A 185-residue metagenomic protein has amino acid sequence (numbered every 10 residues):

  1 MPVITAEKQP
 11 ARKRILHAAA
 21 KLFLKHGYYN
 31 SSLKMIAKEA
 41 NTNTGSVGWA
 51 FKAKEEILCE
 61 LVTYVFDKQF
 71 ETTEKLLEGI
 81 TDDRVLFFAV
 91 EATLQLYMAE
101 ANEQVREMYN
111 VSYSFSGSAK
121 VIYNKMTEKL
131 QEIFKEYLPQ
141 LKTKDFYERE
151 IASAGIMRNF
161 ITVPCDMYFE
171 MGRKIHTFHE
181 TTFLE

Functional and structural regions predicted by a protein language model:
M1-E7: N-terminal intrinsically disordered/low-complexity leader segments
R14, A18, L22-E56, E60: Helix-turn-helix
R14, A18-H26, T72-L76, M98 (+2 more regions): Solvent-exposed, amphipathic alpha-helical segments
E60, E71-V105, K125-T127: Hydrophobic alpha-helical connector segments
Q104-V111, F115, I122, E148-M157: Anionic, Ser/Thr-rich low-complexity intrinsically disordered regions
V111-E136: Glycine- and acidic-residue-rich phosphate-binding/metal-coordinating active-site segment common to enzymes that handle
Q131-Q140, T162-E185: C-terminal peripheral helix-coil segments that are non-catalytic and often amphipathic
T143-E148, M157-N159, R173: A conserved mid-domain beta-alpha-beta active-site/ligand-binding segment of alpha/beta enzyme cores
